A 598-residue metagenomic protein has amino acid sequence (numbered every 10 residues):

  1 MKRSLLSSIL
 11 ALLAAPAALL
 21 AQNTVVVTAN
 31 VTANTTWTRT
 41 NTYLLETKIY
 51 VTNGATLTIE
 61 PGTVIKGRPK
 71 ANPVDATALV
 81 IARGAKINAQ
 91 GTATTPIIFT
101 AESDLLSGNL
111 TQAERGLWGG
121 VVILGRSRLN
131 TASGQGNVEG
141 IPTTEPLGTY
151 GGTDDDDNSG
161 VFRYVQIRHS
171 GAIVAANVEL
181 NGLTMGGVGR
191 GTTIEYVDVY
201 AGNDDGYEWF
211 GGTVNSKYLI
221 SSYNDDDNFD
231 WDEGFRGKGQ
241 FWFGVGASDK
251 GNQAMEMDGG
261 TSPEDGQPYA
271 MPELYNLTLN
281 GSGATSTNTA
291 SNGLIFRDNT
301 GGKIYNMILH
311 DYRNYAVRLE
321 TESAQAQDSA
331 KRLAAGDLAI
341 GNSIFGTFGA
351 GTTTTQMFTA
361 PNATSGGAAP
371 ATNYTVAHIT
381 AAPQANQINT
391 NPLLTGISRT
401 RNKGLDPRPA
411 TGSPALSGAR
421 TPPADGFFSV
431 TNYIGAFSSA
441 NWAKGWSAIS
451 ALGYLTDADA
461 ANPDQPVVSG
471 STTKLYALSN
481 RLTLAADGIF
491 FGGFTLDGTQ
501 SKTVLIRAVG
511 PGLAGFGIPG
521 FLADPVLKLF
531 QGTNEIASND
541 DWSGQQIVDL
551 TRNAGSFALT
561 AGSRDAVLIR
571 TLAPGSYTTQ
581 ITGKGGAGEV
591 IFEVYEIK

Functional and structural regions predicted by a protein language model:
M1-S4: Positively charged n-region of N-terminal signal peptides that target proteins for export
L6-S7, P511: General helical structural elements
S7-A17: Bacterial N-terminal signal peptides
Q22-V467: Beta-strand/loop edge motif enriched in small/polar residues
V467-K598: A sequence-level detector for low-complexity, Ser/Thr- and acidic-rich stretches
